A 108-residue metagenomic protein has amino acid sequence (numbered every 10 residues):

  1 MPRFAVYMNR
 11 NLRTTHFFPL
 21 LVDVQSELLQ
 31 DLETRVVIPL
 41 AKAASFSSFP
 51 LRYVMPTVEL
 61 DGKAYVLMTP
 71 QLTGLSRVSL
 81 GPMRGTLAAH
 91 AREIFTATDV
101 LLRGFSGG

Functional and structural regions predicted by a protein language model:
M1-P2, D31, Q71-L75: Short amphipathic alpha-helical segments, especially helix-boundary/capping motifs
R3-V6, T14-T57: Compact nucleic-acid interaction/catalytic patches
L12, S26, V100-R103: Residue-level marker of positions within ordered structural domains that often coincide with functionally constrained
R13, A43-A44, A64, T73: Residues that cap or initiate secondary-structure elements
V58-G108: C-terminal terminal-subdomain/extension
